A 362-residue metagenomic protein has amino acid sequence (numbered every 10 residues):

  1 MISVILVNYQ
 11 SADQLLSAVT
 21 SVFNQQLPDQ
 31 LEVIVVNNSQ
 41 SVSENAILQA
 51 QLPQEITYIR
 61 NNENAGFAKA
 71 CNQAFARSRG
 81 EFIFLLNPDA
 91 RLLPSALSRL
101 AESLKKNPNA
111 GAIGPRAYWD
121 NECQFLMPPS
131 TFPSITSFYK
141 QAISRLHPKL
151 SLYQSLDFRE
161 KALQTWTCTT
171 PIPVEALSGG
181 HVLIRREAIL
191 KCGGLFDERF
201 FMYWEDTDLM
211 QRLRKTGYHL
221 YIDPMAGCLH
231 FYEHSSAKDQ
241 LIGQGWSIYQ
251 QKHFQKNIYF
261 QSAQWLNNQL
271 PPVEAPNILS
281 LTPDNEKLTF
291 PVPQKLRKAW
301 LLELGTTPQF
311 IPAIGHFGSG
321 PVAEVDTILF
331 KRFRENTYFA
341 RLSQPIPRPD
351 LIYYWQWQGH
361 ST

Functional and structural regions predicted by a protein language model:
I2-Q14, A18, Q25-Q26, V36 (+1 more regions): A conserved hydrophobic helix/loop-capping motif in glycosyltransferases and polysaccharide synthases
V19-E63: Acidic donor-binding segment of Leloir-type glycosyltransferases
N61-S78, R99: Glycine-rich, basic loop-to-helix element that forms the pyrophosphate-binding segment of sugar-nucleotide handling
I83: Short aromatic/hydrophobic "clamp" motif used to bind/position activated sugar donors
L93-P128: Conserved donor NDP-sugar-binding/catalytic core segment of glycosyltransferases
F132-V174: Short, flexible, basic/aromatic active-site loop/helix in glycosyltransferases
T165-T169, E175-A226: A short, conserved alpha-helix in the catalytic core of glycosyltransferases
T207-T282: Active-site-adjacent helix/loop segment of glycosyltransferases that harbors family-specific signature motifs
